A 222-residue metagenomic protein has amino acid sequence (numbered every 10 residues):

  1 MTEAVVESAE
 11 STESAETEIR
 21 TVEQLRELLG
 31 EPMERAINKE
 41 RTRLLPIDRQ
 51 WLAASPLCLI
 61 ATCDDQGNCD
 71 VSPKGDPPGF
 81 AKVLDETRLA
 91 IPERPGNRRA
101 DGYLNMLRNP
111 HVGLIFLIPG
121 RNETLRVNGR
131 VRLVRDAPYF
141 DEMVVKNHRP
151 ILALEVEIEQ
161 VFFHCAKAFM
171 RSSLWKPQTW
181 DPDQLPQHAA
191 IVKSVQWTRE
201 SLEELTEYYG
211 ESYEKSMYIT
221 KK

Functional and structural regions predicted by a protein language model:
M1-K222: Binding-site signature for planar aromatic cofactors or substrates
